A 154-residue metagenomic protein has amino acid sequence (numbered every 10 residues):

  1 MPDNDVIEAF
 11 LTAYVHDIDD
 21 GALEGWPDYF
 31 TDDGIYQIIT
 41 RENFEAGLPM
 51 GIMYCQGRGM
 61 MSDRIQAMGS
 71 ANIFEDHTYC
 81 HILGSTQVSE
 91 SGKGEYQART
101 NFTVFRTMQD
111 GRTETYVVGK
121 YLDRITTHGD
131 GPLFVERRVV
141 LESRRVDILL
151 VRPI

Functional and structural regions predicted by a protein language model:
M1-D32, I39: Short, low-complexity N-terminal intrinsically disordered segments enriched in polar/charged residues
P2, P49, T113: Conserved aromatic-histidine-acidic binding/catalytic patches
D5-A9, I52, G59, Y116: A generic "alpha-helical surface" signal
Y14, W26, M61, A98 (+1 more regions): Hydrophobic pocket/interface hotspot
Y14-H16, G69-D76, Q109-D110: Short helix-to-loop capping/linker segments positioned immediately adjacent to catalytic or ligand/cofactor-binding
D32-N101: A solvent-exposed, acidic/Ser-Thr-rich amphipathic alpha-helical stretch
Y79-I82, Q87-I154: A beta-strand edge to alpha-helix "cap/lid" segment located at domain peripheries
